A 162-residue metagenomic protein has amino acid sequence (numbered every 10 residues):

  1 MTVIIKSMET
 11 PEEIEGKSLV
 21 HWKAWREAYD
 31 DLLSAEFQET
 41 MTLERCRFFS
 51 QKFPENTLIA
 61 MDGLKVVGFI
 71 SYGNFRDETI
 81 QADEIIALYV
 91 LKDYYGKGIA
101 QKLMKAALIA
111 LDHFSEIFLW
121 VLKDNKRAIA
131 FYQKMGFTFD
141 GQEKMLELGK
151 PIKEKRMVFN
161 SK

Functional and structural regions predicted by a protein language model:
M1, Q81, H113-S115, K153: Residue-level signal for beta-strand positions within conserved beta-sheet cores that form or flank
M1-E12, N160-K162: Conserved N-terminal entry element of GNAT/NAT acetyltransferase domains
I4, L58-A60, K155-F159: Short beta-strand element of the conserved SAM-dependent methyltransferase core
S7-D93, L103-A110: Acetyl-CoA-dependent GNAT
A87-K105, K123-A130, K134: Conserved glycine-rich acetyl-CoA-binding loop
I109-F114, T138: Intrinsically disordered, low-complexity, positively biased terminal segments
E116-I129, K134-M135, G141-K162: C-terminal "cap" of GNAT-fold acetyltransferases
